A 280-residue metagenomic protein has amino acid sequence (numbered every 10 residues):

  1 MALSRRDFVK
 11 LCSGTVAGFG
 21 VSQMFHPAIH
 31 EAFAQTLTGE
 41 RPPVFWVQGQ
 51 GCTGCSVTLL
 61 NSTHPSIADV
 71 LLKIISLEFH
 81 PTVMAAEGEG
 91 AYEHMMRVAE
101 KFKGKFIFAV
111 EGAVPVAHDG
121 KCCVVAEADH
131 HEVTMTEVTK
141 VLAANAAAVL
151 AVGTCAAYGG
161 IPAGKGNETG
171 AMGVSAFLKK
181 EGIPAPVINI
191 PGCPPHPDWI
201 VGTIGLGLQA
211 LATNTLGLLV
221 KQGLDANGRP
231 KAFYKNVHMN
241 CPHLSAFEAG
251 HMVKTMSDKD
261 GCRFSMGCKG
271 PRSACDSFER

Functional and structural regions predicted by a protein language model:
M1-L3, E31-F33: N-terminal secretory signal peptides
D7-H30: N-terminal export signals
C12, C52-C55, C155, C193 (+4 more regions): Disulfide-bonded cysteines in secreted/extracellular proteins and peptides
T36-R41, G49, S56, I67-V187 (+2 more regions): Metabolite-binding pocket within alpha/beta catalytic cores that recognizes anionic/polar moieties
L59-P65: Short Gly/aromatic-enriched secondary-structure transition segments
V201, G205-R280: A conserved mid-domain beta-alpha-beta active-site/ligand-binding segment of alpha/beta enzyme cores
